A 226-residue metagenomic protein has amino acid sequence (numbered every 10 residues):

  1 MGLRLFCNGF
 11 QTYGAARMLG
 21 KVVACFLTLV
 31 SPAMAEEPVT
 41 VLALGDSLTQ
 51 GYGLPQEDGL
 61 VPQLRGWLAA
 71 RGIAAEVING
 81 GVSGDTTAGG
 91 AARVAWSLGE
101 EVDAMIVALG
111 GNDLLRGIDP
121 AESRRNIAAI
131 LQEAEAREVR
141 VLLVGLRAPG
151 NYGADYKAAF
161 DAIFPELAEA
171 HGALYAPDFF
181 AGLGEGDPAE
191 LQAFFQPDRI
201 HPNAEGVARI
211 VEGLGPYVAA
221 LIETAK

Functional and structural regions predicted by a protein language model:
M1-A16: N-terminal secretory signal peptides that target proteins for export/translocation
V22-V23, A33: Cleavable N-terminal signal peptides
A35-S83, R93-V102: Serine-esterase "nucleophile elbow" of acetyl-processing enzymes
Q50, T86, G150: Flexible, glycine-rich phosphate/dinucleotide-binding loops and adjacent beta-alpha linkers at cofactor/substrate
P55, G84-A88, A121: Acidic-and-aromatic substrate-binding clefts and catalytic sites of carbohydrate-active enzymes
Q63, A70-I73, G89-K226: Alpha-helical cap/lid subdomain in secreted, periplasmic, or secretory-pathway luminal O-acyl-processing enzymes
